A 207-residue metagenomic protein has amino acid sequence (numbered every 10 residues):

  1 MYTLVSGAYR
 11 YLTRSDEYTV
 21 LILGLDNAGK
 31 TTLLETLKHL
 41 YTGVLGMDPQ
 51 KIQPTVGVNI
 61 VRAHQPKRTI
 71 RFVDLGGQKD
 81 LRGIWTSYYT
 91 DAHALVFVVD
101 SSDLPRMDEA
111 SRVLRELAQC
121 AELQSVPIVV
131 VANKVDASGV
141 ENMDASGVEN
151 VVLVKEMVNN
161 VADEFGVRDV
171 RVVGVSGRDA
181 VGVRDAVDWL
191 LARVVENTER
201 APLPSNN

Functional and structural regions predicted by a protein language model:
M1-A201, S205-N207: TRAFAC-class small GTPase G-domain
